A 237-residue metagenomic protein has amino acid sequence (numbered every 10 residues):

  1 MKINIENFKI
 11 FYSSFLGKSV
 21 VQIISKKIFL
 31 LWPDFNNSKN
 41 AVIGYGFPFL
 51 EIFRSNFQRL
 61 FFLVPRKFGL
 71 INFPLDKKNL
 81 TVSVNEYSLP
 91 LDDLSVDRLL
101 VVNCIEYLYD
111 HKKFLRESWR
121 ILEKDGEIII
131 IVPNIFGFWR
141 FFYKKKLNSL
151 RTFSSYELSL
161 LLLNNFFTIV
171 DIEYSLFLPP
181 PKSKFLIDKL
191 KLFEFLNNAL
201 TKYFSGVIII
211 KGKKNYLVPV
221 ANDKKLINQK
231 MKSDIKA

Functional and structural regions predicted by a protein language model:
M1-D34: Class I SAM-dependent methyltransferase Rossmann-like catalytic core, especially the SAM/SAH-binding loop
K26, D34-S88: Class I SAM-dependent methyltransferase SAM/SAH-binding core
V84-L99: A short acidic, Gly/Pro-enriched loop at the edge of an enzyme's catalytic core that lines a small-molecule cofactor
K112-E127: A short glycine-rich, Lys/Arg-flanked "PGG" loop and its adjoining helix->strand segment in the class I
P133-S149: Short, glycine-/aromatic-enriched active-site segment of Class I SAM-dependent methyltransferases
N148-L176: Short alpha-helix
V170-S205: Conserved catalytic loop of SAM-dependent methyltransferase domains
E194-A237: C-terminal lobe and adjacent flexible extensions of AdoMet/dcAdoMet transferase-like proteins
